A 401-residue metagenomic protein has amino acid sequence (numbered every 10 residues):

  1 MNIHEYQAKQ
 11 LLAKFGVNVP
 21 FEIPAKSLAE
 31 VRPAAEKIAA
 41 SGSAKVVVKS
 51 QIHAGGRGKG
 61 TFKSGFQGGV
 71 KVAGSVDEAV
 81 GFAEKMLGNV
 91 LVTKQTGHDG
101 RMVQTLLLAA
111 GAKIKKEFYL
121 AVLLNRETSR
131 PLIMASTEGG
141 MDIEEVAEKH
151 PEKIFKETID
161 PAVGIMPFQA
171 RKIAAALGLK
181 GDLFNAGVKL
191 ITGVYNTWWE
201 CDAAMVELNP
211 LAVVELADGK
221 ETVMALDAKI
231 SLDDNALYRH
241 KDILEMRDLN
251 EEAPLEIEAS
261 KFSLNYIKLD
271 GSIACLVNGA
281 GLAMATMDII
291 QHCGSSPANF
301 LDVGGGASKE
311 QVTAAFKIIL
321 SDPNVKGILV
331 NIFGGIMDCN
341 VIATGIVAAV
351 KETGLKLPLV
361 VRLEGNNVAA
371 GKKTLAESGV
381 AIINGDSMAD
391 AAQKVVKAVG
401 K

Functional and structural regions predicted by a protein language model:
M1-L208, A212-V330, I342, K351 (+1 more regions): ATP-dependent carboxylate/acyl-activation modules
I332-M337: Glycine-rich, proline-tolerant flexible connector loops at the mouths of alpha/beta enzymes
N340-T344, L357: Shared catalytic-loop signature of beta/alpha-barrel
V347-A348: Short amphipathic alpha-helix used as the core "switch/output" element in two-component signaling
K356-G365: Short internal beta-strands
